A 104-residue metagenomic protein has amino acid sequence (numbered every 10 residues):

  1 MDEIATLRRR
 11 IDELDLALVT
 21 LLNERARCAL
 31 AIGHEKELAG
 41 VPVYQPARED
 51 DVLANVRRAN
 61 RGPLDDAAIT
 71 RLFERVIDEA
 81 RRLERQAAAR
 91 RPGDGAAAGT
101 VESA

Functional and structural regions predicted by a protein language model:
M1-A104: Domain-level signature for soluble enzymes in the chorismate/prephenate branch of the shikimate pathway
